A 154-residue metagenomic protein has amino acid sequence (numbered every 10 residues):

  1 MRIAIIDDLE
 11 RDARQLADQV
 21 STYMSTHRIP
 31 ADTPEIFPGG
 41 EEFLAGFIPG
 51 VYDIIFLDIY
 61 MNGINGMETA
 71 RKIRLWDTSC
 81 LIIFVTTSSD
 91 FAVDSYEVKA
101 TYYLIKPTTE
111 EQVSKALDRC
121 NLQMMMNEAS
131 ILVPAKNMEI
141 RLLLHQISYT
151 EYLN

Functional and structural regions predicted by a protein language model:
M1-A4: Non-catalytic signal-transmission and effector/linker regions of two-component phosphorelay proteins
I6-D7, F37-G39, I55: Conserved sequence signature across two-component system core domains
D7-L9, T87: Acidic di-acidic motifs
E10-E35: Two-component/phosphorelay signaling modules centered on CheY-like receiver
I36-E42, G66: Helix N-cap/capping motif at the beta->alpha junctions
A45-M126: CheY-like receiver
K115-N154: Conserved binding/recognition cores within well-folded domains
